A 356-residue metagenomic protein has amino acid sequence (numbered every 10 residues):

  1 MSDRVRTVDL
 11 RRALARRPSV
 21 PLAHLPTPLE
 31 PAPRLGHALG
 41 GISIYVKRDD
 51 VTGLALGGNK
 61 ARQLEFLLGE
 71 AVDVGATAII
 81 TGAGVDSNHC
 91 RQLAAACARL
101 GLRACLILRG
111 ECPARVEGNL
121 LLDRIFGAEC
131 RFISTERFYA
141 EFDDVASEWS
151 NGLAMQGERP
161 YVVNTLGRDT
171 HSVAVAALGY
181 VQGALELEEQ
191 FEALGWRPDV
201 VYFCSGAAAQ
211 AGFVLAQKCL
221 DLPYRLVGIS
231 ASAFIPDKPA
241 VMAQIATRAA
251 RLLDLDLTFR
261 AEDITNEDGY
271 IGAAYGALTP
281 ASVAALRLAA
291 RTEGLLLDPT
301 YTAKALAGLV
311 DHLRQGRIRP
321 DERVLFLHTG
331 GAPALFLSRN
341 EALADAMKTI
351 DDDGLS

Functional and structural regions predicted by a protein language model:
M1-S356: PLP-dependent amino-acid enzyme catalytic core
